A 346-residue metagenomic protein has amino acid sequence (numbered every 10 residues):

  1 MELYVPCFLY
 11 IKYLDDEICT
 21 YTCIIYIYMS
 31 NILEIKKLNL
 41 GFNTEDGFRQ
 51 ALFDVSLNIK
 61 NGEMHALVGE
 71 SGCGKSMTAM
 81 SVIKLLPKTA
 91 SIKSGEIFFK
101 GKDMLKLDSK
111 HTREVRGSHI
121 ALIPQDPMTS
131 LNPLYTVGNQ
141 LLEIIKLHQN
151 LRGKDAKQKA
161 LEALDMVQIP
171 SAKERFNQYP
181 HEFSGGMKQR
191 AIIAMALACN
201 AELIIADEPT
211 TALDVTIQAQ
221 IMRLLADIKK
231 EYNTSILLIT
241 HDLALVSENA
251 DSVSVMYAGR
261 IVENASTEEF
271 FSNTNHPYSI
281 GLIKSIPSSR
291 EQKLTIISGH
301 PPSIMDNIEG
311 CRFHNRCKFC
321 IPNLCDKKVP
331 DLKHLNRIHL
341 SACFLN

Functional and structural regions predicted by a protein language model:
I92-D103: Conserved ABC transporter NBD signature motif
M104-A121, L147, E269-T274, I304-I308: ABC ATPase NBD coupling module
Q178-F183, M187: Conserved ABC ATPase signature
A198-E202: A short, proline-enriched helix->beta-strand linker immediately N-terminal to the Walker B motif in ABC-type P-loop
I205-P209, L213-Q292: P-loop NTP-binding/switch modules centered on Walker-like glycine-rich loops
S266-N346: Charged, flexible cofactor/metal-binding loops and thiol motifs
